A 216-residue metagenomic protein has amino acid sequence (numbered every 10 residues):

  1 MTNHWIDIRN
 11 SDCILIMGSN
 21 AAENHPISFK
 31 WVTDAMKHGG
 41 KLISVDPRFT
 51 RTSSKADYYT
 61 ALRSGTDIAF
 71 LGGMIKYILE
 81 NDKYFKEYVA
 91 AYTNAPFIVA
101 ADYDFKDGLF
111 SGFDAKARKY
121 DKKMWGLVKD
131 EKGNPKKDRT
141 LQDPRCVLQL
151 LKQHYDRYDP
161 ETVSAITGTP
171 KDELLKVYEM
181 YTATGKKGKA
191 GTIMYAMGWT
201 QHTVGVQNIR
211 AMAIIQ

Functional and structural regions predicted by a protein language model:
M1-I14: Glycine-rich oxoanion-binding loops at beta->alpha junctions
I14-A22, P160: The substrate-binding groove and active-site-proximal loops of carbohydrate-active enzymes, especially glycoside
M17, V45, M194-A196: Generic beta-strand/beta-sheet core signal
A21-K30: Glycine/threonine-rich flexible loop motifs
A35-L42: A short helix->loop->beta-strand "cap" motif at the edges of active sites that frequently abuts
T50-G185: Long, well-ordered, tryptophan-enriched scaffold segments
Y155, E161, D172-E173, V177 (+1 more regions): A glycine-rich, hydrophobic/aromatic-adjacent loop/helix-cap motif
